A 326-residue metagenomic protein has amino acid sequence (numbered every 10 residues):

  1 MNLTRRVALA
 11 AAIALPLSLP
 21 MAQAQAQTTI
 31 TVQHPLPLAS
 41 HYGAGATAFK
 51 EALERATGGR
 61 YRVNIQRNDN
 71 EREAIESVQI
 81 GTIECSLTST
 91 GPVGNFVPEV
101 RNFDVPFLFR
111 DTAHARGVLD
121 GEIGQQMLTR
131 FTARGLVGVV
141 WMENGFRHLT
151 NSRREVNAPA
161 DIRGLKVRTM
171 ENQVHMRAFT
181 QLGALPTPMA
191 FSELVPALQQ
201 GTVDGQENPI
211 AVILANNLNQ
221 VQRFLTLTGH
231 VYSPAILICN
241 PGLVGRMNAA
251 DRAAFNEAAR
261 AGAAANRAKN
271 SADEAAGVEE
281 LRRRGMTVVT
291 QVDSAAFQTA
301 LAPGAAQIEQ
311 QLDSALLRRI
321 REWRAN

Functional and structural regions predicted by a protein language model:
M1-N2, I320: General helical secondary-structure elements
L3-L9: N-terminal export leaders
A10-I13, Q25-H114, I123, F131-N326: N-terminal secretory/targeting leader peptides
P16: NTP/phosphate- and nucleic-acid-binding module
L19-M21: N-terminal signal peptide c-region/cleavage motif recognized by signal peptidases
